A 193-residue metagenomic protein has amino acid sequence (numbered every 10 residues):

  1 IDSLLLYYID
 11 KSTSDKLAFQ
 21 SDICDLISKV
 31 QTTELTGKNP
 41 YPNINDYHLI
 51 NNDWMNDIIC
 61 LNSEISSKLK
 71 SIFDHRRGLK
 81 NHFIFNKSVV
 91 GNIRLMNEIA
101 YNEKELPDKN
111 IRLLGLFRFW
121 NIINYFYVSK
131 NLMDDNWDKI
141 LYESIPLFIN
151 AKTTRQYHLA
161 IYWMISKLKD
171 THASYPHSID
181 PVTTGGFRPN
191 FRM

Functional and structural regions predicted by a protein language model:
I1-M193: Flexible, low-complexity junctional segments that flank or bridge functional domains
